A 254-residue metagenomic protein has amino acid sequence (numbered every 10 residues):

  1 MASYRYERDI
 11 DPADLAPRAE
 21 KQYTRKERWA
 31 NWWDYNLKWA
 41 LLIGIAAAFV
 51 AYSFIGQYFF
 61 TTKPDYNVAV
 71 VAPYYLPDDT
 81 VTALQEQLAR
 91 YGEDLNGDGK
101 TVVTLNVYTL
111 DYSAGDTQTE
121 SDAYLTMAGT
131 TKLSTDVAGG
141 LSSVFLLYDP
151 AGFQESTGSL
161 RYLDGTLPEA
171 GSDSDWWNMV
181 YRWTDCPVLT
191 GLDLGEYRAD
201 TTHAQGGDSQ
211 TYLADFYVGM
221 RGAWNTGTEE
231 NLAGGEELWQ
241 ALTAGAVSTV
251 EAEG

Functional and structural regions predicted by a protein language model:
M1-E20: N-terminal intrinsically disordered, acidic low-complexity segments at the extreme N-terminus
Q22-W32: Cytosolic juxtamembrane amphipathic/interface segments immediately preceding and feeding into a transmembrane helix
Y35-Q57: Hydrophobic membrane-insertion alpha-helices, especially the h-region of bacterial N-terminal signal peptides
D65-Y74, L105: Short, well-ordered beta-strand elements
D78-T101: Short, polar/charged alpha-helical segment
D94-T119: Acidic, glycine-anchored loop motifs typical of Ca2+
D122-V188: Extracytoplasmic "Venus flytrap"/periplasmic binding protein-like
G191-E253: Bilobed periplasmic-binding protein/Venus flytrap-like ligand-binding cleft at the lobe interface of extracytoplasmic
